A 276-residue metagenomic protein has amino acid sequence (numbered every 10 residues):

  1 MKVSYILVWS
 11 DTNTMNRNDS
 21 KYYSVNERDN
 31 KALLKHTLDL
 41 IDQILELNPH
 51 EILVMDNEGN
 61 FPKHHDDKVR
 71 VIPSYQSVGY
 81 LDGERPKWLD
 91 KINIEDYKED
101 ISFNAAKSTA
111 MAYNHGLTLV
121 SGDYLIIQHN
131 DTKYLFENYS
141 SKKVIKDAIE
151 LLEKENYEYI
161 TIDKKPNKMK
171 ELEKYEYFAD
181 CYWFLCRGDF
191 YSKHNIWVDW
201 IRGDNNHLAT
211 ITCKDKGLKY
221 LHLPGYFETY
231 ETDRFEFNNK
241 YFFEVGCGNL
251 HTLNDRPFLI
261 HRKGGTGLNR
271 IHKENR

Functional and structural regions predicted by a protein language model:
M1-D39: N-proximal low-complexity "stem/linker" segments adjacent to membrane-targeting elements
K2-V3, D42-V54: Short loop->beta transition adjacent to catalytic acidic/histidine clusters or analogous donor-positioning motifs
L7-W9, V54-E58, Q128, T161: Short beta-strand/turn micro-motifs composed of small residues that flank or help shape donor/cofactor-binding pockets
N26-Q43, A106-N114, Y139-E150, G203-I211: Well-ordered, non-membrane alpha-helical segments in soluble/globular domains
E58-L119: Active-site-proximal specificity loops/subdomain of glycosyltransferases
G122-L135: Short beta-strand-to-loop acidic/aromatic patch adjacent to the donor-nucleotide binding site
K133-I211: Conserved catalytic core of nucleotide-sugar-dependent glycosyltransferases
W200-R276: C-terminal catalytic/acceptor-binding lobe
